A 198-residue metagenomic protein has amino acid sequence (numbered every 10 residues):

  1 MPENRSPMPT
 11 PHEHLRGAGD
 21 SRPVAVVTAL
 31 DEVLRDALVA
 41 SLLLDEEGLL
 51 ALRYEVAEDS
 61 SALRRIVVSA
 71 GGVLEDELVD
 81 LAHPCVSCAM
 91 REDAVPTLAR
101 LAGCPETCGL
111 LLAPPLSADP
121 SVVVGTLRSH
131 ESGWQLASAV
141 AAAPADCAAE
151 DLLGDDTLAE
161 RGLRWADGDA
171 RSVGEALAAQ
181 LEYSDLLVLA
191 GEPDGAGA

Functional and structural regions predicted by a protein language model:
N4-S61, E92, A113, S117-S121: Glycine-rich P-loop/Walker A and Walker A-like loops and their local beta1-loop-alpha1 context in P-loop NTPases
H12-H14, H83, H130: Histidine (H) residue identity feature
D20-V24, E46-L50, S61-A62, P84 (+4 more regions): Generic structural motif recognizing short loop/turn segments at the entrances and edges of beta-strands
V24-V27, L74-M90, D156-A166: Acidic/glycine-enriched edge-of-secondary-structure segments
A37-L44, A62-A70, V122-R128, D155 (+1 more regions): Short, aromatic/basic amphipathic alpha-helical patches
L50-R100, P105-L110: Conserved nucleotide-sensing/catalytic segment adjacent to the nucleotide-binding pocket in NTP-handling enzymes
A89-A198: Phosphate/Mg2+-binding loops and adjacent switch elements in nucleotide/diphosphate-handling enzyme cores
